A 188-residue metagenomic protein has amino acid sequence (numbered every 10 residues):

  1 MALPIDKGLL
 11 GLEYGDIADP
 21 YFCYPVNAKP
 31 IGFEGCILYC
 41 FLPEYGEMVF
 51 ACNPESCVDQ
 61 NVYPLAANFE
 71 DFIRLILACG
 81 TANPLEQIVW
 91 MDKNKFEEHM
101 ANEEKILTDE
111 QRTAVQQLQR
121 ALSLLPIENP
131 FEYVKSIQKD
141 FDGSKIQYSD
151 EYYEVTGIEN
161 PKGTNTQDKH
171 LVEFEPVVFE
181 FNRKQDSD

Functional and structural regions predicted by a protein language model:
M1-C57, W90, N102-D188: A surface-exposed partner-binding patch
A51-N94: Compact, glycine/acidic-enriched structural inserts
